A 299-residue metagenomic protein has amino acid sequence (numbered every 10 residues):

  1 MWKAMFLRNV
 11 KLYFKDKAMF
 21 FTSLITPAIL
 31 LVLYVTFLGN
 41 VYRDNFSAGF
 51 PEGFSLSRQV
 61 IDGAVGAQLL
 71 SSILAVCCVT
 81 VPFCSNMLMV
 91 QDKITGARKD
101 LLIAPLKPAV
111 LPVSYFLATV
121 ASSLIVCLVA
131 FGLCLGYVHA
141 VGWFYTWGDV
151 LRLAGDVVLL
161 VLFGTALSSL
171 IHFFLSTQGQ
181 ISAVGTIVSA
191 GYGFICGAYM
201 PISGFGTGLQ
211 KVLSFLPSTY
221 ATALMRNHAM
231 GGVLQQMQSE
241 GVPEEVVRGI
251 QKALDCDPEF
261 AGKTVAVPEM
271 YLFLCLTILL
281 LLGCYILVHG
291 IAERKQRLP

Functional and structural regions predicted by a protein language model:
M1-L30, T95, V110, K295-Q296: Aromatic- and glycine-rich beta-strand/loop motifs that create alpha-glucan
A4-L12, T95-I103, S176, Q210-S214: Short amphipathic alpha-helical coupling elements at transmembrane boundaries
L12-A48, G66-F83, V120, L124-C127 (+2 more regions): Hydrophobic alpha-helical transmembrane segments of multi-pass membrane transport/permease proteins
I29, D62-A140: Hydrophobic alpha-helical transmembrane segments of multi-pass membrane transport proteins
L33-Y42, H172-V233: Transmembrane helix segments
N45-D62: Perimembrane loop-to-helix junctions flanking transmembrane segments
P108, F116-C196: Alpha-helical transmembrane segments and their short interhelical loops
G241-P299: Junction motif at the cytosolic side of a transmembrane helix
